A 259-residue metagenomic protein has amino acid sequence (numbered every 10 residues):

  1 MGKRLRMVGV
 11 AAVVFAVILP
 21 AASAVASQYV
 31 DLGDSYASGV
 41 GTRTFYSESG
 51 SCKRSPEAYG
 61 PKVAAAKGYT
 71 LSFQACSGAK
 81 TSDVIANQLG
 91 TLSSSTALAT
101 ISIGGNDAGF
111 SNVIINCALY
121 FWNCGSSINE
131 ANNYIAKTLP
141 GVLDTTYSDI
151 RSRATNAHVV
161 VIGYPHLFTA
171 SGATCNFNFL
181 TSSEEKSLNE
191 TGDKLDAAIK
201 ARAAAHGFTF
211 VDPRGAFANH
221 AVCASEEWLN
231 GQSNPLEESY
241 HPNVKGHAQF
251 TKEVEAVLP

Functional and structural regions predicted by a protein language model:
M1-A26: Secretory targeting and sorting signals
L19-V30, V84-T100, D144-H158, E255-A256: Short amphipathic alpha-helices and their capping/turn segments at secondary-structure boundaries
V25-A75, G90: Serine-esterase "nucleophile elbow" of acetyl-processing enzymes
Q28-G33, A37-G39, T70-A75, A97-S102 (+3 more regions): Structural recognition of the beta-strand scaffold that forms the well-ordered cores of secreted hydrolase catalytic
E48-E57, N123-T138, S182-D193, E237-S239: A short acidic, glycine-rich active-site loop that binds or catalyzes chemistry on phosphate/adenosine moieties
K62-T70, G141-V160, K194-V211: A structural motif corresponding to the C-terminal end of an alpha-helix and its immediate exit/capping segment
D83-I135, H166-F168: Oxyanion-hole/transition-state-stabilizing segment in secreted/luminal serine hydrolases and related acyltransferases
P165-P259: Catalytic His-Asp segment of secreted/periplasmic serine-dependent ester chemistry enzymes
